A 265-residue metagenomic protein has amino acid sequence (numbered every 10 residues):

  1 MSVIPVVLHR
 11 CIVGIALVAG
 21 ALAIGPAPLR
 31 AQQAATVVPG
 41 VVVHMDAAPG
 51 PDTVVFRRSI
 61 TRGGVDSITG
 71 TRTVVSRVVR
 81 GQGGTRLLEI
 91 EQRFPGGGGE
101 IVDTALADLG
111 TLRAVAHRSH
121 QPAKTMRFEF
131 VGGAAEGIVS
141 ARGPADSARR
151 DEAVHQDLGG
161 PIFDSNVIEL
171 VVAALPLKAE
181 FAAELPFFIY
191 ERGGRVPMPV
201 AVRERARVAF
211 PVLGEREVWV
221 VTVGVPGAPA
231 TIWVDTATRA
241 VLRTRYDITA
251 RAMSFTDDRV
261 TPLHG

Functional and structural regions predicted by a protein language model:
M1-H9: N-terminal secretory signal peptides that target proteins for export/translocation
S2, A23-G25, T36, Q92 (+6 more regions): Compositionally biased, intrinsically disordered/low-complexity regions enriched for serine, proline and threonine
H9-G25: Bacterial N-terminal signal peptides
I15, F163, L170-V172, V241 (+1 more regions): A ubiquitous, low-specificity "background" feature that marks scattered single residues across proteins without
I15, I24, K124, R150 (+2 more regions): Context-gated lysine
A27-R30: Sec/Tat signal peptide C-region and signal peptidase I cleavage site
Q32-A134, F181-G265: Acidic, serine/threonine-rich low-complexity disordered tracts
G133-F181: Surface-exposed beta-loop interaction hotspot
